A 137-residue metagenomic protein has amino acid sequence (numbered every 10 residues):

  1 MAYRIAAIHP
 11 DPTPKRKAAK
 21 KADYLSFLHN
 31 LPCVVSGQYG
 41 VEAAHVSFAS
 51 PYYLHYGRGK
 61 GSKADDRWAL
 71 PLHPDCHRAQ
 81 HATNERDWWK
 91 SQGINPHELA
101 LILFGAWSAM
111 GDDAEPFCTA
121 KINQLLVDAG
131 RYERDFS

Functional and structural regions predicted by a protein language model:
M1-L25, N30-E42, S50, S108-S137: A boundary/linker detector
G37, S47, H77: Cys/His-coordinated zinc-binding microdomains
Y39-A43, A79-A82: Short, non-ligating residues that shape and space the ligands of small metal-coordination modules and catalytic
A44-S47, L54: Short, glycine/acidic-enriched capping/hinge loops at junctions between secondary-structure elements
Y52-W68: Short linker/helix segments within small regulatory modules
D65-S91: Short Cys/His-centered divalent metal-binding micro-motifs
A82-N123: Short, compact, well-ordered microdomains
